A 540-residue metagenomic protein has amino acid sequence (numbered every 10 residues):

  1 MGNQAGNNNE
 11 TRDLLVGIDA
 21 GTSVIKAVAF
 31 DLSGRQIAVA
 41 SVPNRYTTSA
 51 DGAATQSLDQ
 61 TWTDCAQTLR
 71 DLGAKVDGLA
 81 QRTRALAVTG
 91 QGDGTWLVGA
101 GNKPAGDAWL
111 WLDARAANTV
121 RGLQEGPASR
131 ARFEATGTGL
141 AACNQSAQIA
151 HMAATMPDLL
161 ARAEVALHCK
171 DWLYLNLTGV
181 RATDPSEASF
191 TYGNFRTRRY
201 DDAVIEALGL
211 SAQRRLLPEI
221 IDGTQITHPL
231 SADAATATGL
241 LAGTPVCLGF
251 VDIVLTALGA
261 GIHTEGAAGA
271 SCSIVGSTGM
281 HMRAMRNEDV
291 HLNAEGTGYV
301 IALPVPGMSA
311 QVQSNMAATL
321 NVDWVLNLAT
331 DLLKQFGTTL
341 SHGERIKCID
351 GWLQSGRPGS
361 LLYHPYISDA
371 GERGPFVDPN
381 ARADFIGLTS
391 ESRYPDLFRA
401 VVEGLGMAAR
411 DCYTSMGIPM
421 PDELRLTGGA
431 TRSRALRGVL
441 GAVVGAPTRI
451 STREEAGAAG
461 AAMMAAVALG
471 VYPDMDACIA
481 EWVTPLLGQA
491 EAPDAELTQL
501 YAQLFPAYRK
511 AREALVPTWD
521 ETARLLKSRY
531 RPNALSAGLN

Functional and structural regions predicted by a protein language model:
M1-D107, A235-T236, L240-L248, V444-T448 (+2 more regions): N-terminal glycine/serine-rich phosphate-binding loop of ATP-dependent small-molecule kinases, especially carbohydrate
G2-G6, V16-G17, Q124-T136, A147-A182 (+5 more regions): Active-site core segments that coordinate phosphate-bearing ligands/cofactors across diverse enzyme families
G34, S57, L86, D113 (+3 more regions): Residue-level signal for inorganic ion chemistry
A38-V42, P218, Q489: Structural signal for short hydrophobic segments within the conserved structured cores of catalytic domains across
P43-R45, W111, S211: A generic structural motif
V76-W111, G139-C143, Y174-N194, E219-T224: Short beta-strand-loop/turn "lid" adjacent to the catalytic site in phosphate-handling enzymes
G209-I221: A conserved helix-loop-beta module that forms one wall/lid of the active-site cleft in ATP-utilizing catalytic domains
